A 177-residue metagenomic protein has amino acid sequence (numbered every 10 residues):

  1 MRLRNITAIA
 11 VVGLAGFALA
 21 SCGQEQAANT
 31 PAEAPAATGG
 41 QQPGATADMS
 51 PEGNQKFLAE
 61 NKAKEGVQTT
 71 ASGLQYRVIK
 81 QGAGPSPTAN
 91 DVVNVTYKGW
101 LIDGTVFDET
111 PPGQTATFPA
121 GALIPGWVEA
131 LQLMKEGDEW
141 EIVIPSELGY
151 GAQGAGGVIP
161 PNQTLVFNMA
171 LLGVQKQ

Functional and structural regions predicted by a protein language model:
R2-Q177: Cross-family detector of peptidyl-prolyl cis-trans isomerase
